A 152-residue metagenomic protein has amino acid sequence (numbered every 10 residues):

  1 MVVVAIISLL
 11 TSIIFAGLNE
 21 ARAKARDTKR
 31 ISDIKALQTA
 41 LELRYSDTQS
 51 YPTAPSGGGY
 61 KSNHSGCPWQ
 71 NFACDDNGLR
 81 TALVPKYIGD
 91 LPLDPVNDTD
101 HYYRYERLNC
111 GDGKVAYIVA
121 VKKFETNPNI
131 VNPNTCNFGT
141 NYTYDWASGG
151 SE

Functional and structural regions predicted by a protein language model:
M1-L18, R26: N-terminal single-pass transmembrane signal-anchor helix
L9-L10, L18, L37, L41 (+1 more regions): Generic leucine side-chain signal with a strong bias for well-ordered alpha-helical environments
I14-E20, A25, R80-A82, I88: Amphipathic repeat-derived elements
A23-S50: Membrane-proximal N-terminal amphipathic helix
Y45-V121: Extracellular/periplasmic head regions of type IV pilus-like filament subunits
C110-E152: Short, surface-exposed interaction loops/tails
